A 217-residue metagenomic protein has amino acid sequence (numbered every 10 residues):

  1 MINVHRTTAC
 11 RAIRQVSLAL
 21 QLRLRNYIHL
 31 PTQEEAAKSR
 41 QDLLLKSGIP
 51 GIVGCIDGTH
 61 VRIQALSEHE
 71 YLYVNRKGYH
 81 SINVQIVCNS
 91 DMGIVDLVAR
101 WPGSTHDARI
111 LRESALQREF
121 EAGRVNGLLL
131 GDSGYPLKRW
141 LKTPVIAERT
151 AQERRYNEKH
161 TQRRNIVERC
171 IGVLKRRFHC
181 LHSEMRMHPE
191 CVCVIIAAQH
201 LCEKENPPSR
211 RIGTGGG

Functional and structural regions predicted by a protein language model:
M1-G217: Short, well-ordered secondary-structure "scaffold" segments embedded in the functional core of diverse domains
